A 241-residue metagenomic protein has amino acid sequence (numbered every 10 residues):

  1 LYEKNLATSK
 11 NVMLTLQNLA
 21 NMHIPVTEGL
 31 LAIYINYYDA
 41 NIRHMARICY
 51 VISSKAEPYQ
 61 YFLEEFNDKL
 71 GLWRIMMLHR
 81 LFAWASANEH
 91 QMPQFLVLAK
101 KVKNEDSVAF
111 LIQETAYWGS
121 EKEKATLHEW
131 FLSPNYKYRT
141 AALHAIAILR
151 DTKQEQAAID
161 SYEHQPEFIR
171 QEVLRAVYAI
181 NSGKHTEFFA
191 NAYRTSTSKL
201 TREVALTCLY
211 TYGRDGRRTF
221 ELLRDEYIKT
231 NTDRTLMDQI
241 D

Functional and structural regions predicted by a protein language model:
L1-N36, N41-C49: Intracellular, membrane-proximal regulatory regions of polytopic membrane proteins
L1-N5, I24-I35, K55-N67, A87-K100 (+5 more regions): Amphipathic alpha-helical scaffolding segments comprising HEAT/armadillo-like alpha-solenoid repeats
A7-S9, Y38-A40, K69-R74, K103-N104 (+4 more regions): Short inter-helical turns and helix N-cap capping residues of alpha-solenoid HEAT/ARM repeat scaffolds
N11-M22, H44-K55, R74-A87, D106-S120 (+6 more regions): Structural detector for internal amphipathic alpha-helices that build alpha-solenoid repeat scaffolds
Q165, V177, N181, Y193 (+1 more regions): Short amphipathic alpha-helical interaction segments
F220-D241: Terminal, low-structured helical/coil segments at or just beyond the last alpha-helical repeat
